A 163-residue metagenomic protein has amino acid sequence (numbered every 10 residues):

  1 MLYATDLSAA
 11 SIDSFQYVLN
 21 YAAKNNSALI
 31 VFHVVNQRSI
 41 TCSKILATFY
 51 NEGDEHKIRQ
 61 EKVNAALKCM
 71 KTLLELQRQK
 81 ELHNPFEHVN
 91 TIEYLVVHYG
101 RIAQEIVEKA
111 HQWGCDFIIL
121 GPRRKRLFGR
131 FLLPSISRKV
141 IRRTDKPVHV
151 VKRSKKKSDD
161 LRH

Functional and structural regions predicted by a protein language model:
M1-H56: Small/aliphatic-rich secondary-structure junction motif
N51-T72: A short acidic, glycine-rich active-site loop that binds or catalyzes chemistry on phosphate/adenosine moieties
L82-Y94: A short helix-to-beta-strand connector/capping loop
V96-E105: Charged docking surfaces used in two-component/phosphorelay signaling
K109-C115: Glycine-rich phosphate-binding loop signature in dinucleotide/nucleotide-binding domains
F117-R142, K157-L161: Glycine-rich, Arg-bearing micro-motifs that act as flexible, cationic patches
K146-K157: Short, flexible loop segments at boundaries between secondary-structure elements
